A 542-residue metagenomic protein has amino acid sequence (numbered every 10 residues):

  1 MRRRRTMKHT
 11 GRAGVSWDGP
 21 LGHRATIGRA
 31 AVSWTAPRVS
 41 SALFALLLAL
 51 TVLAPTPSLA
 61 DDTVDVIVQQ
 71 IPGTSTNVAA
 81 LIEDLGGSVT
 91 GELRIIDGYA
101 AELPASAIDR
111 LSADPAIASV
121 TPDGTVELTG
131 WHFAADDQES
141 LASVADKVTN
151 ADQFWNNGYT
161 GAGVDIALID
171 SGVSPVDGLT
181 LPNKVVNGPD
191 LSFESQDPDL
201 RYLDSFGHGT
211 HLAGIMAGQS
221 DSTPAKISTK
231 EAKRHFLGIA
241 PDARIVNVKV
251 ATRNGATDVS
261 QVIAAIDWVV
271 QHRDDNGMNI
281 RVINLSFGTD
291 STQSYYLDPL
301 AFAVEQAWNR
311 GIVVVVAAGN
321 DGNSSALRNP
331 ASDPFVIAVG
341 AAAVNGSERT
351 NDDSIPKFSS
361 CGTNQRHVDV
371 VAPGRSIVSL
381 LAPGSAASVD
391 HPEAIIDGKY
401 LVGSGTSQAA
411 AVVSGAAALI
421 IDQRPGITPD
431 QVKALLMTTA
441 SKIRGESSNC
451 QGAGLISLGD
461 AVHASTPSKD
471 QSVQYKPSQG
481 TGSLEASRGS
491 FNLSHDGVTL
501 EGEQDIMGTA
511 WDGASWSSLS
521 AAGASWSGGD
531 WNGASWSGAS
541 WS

Functional and structural regions predicted by a protein language model:
M1-A36: N-terminal secretory signal peptides that target proteins for export/translocation
R3-R4, T76-K147, A151-N156, L181-P182 (+1 more regions): Autoinhibitory propeptides
R38-A54: Bacterial N-terminal signal peptides
E83, E102-D109, G130-L168, V173 (+3 more regions): N-terminal domain-start motif of subtilase-like serine proteases
S88, Q153-P189, S195-S260, N276-V282 (+8 more regions): Subtilisin-like serine protease catalytic core
T90, E231-A232, F236-L237, I280-S286 (+5 more regions): C-terminal subdomain of the subtilisin-like protease fold in secreted/lumenal serine endopeptidases
P122, I266, N276-L381, T438-S441: Catalytic-core segments of hydrolase enzymes
D170, A331-A418, D422, D460 (+3 more regions): Extracellular S/T/G-rich loop segment that most often corresponds to the catalytic His/Ser-adjacent loop
